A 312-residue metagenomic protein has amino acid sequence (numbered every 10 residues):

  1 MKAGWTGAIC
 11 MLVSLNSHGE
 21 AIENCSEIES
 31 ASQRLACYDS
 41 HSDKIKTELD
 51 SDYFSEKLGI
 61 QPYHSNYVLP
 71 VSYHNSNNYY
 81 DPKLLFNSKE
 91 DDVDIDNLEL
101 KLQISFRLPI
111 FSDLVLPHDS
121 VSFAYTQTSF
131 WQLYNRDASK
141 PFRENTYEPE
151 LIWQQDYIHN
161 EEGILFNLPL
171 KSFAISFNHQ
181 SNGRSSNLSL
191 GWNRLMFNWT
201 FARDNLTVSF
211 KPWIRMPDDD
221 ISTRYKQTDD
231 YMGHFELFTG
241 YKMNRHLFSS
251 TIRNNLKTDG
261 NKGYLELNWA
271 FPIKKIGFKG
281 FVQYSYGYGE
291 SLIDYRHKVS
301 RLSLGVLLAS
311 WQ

Functional and structural regions predicted by a protein language model:
K2-C10: Sec-dependent signal peptide recognition, specifically the positively charged N-region followed immediately by
S14-S17: N-terminal signal peptide c-region/cleavage motif recognized by signal peptidases
G19-D43: Alpha-helical, heptad-rich or low-complexity scaffold/stalk segments that mediate oligomerization or tethering
L35-P141, N145-P149, H159: Outer-membrane beta-barrel initiation region
Q61-H74, S120-A124, S172-S176, T207-K211 (+4 more regions): Residue-level detector of the transmembrane beta-barrel scaffold of outer-membrane proteins
D81-K89, F111-K242, I252-N254, Y288 (+1 more regions): Outer-membrane pore/translocation modules
E148, V299-Q312: Outer-membrane beta-barrel "beta-signal"
H234-Y288, S310: Long, repeat-rich segments with strong aromatic
